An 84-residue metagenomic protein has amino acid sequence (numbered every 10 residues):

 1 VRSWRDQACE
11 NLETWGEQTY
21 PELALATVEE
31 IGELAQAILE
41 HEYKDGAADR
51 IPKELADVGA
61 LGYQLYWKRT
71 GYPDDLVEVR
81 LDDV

Functional and structural regions predicted by a protein language model:
V1-V84: Flexible "arm" and connector segments at domain edges
